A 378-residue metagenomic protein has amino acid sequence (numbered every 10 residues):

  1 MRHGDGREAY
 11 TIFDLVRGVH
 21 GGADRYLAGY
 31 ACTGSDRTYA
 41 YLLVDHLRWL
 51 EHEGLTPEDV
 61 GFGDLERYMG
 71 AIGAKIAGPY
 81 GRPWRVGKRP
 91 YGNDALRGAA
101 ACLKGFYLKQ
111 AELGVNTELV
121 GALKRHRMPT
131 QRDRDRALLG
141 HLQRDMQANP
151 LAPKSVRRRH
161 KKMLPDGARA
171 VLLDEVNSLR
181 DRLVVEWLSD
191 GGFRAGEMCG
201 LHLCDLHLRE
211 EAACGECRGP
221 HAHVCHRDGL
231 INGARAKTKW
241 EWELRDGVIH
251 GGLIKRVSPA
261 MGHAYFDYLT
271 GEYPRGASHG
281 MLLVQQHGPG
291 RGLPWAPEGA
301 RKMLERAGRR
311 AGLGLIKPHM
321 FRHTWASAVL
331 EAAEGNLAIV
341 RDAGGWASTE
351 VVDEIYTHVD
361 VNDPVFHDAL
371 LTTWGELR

Functional and structural regions predicted by a protein language model:
M1-L113: Charge-rich, intrinsically disordered N-terminal extensions that act as flexible nucleic-acid engagement or regulatory
D45-H46, Y91-Q143, R194: N-terminal DNA-binding recognition helix of tyrosine site-specific recombinases/integrases
E53, P289-G292, R301-D342, W346-T349: Short, basic (Lys/Arg/His-rich) helix/loop patches that form interaction surfaces in the mid-to-C-terminal regions
D166-A195: Basic, Lys/Arg- and aromatic-enriched nucleic-acid-binding interface segment
G200-H263: Conserved tyrosine-mediated DNA breakage-rejoining catalytic core shared by Y-recombinases
D246-L313: Active-site/catalytic core of tyrosine-dependent DNA strand-transfer enzymes
G344-A369: Catalytic-site neighborhood detector that most strongly recognizes the C-terminal catalytic loop/helix of tyrosine
V351, L371-R378: C-terminal secondary-structure termini that scaffold catalytic or DNA-interacting sites
